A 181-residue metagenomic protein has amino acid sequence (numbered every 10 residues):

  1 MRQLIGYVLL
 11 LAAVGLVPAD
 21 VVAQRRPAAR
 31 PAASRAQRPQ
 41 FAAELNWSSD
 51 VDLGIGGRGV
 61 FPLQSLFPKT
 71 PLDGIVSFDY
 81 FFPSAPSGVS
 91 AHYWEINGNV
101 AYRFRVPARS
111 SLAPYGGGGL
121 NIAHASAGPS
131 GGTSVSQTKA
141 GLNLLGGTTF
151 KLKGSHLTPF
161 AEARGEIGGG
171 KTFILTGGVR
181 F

Functional and structural regions predicted by a protein language model:
M1-R35: Cleavable N-terminal export/targeting peptides
R26, R30-R109, H124, G146 (+3 more regions): Glycine- and aromatic-enriched membrane insertion/assembly motifs of diderm outer-membrane and organelle channel
D79, A125, G131-G132, G169-K171: Outer-membrane beta-barrel domain signature
F104-L142: Mid-chain, well-packed structural core segment of small domains
P114-G116, P159, K171-F173: Generic beta-strand structural signal
G131-T133, L175-G178: Short, glycine/charged-enriched secondary-structure capping and boundary segments
L144-L152: Surface-exposed extracellular loop regions of Gram-negative outer-membrane beta-barrel proteins
A163-G169: Short, exposed beta-strand-loop hairpins at the edges of beta-sheets in extracellular/periplasmic proteins
